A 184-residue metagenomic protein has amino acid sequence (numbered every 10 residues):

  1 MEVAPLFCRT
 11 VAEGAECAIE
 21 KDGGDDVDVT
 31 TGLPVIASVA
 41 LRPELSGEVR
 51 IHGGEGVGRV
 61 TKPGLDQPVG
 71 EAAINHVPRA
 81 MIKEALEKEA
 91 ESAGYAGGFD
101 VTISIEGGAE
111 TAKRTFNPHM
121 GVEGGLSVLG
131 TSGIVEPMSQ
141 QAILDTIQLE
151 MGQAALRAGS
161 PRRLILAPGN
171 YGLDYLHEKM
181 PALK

Functional and structural regions predicted by a protein language model:
M1-M120: Generic N-terminal targeting/processing segments that precede catalytic cores or assembly contacts
N117-S127, T131-K184: A structural signal for small-residue-enriched, beta-sheet-centric alpha/beta enzyme cores and oligomeric scaffold folds
